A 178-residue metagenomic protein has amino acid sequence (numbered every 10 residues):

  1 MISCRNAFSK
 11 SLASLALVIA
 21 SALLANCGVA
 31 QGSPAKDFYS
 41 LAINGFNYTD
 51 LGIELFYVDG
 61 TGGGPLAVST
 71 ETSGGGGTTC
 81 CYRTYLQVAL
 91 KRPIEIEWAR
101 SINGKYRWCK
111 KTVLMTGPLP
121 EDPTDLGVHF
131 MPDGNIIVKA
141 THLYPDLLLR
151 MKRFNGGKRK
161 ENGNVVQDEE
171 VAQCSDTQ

Functional and structural regions predicted by a protein language model:
I2-A16: Bacterial N-terminal signal peptides that target proteins for export
L23-N26: C-terminal motif of bacterial Sec signal peptides marking the signal peptidase cleavage site
G28-A30: Bacterial signal peptide processing site
K36, Q87-A89, L119-E121: Surface-exposed coil/turn segments at beta-strand junctions on protein surfaces, enriched
D37-I43: Short structural boundary motif marking the start of a folded domain
I43-L51: Structural motif
F56-G104: Tryptophan-paired
W98-Q178: Beta-strand-rich cores of mature extracytoplasmic or soluble domains
